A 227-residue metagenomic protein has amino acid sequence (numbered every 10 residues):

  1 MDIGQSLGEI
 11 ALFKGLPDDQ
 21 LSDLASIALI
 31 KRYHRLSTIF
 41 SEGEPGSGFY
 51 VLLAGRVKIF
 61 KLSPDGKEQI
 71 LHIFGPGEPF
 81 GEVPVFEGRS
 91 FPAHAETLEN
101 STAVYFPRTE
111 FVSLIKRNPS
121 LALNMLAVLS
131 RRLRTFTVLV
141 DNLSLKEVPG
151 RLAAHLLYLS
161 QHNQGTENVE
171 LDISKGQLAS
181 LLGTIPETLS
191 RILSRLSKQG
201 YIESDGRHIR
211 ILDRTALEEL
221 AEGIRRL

Functional and structural regions predicted by a protein language model:
M1-I30, H34-R35, P79, P84-V85: Cyclic nucleotide-binding regulatory module and flanking cytosolic helices
A25-S26, E44-G46: Short, small/polar residue-rich loop motifs at catalytic or cofactor-binding pockets
L36, S47-F60, G75-G77: Glycine- and acidic-residue-biased ligand/ion/polar-headgroup-sensing regions
T38-E44: Short phosphate-coordinating micro-motif centered on Lys-Gly-acidic
H72-A127, R134: Cyclic-nucleotide recognition modules
L98-E99, K116-P186: Polybasic "coupling" helices that flank or enter modular domains
V148, L159-L227: Phosphate-/nucleic-acid-contacting segments
